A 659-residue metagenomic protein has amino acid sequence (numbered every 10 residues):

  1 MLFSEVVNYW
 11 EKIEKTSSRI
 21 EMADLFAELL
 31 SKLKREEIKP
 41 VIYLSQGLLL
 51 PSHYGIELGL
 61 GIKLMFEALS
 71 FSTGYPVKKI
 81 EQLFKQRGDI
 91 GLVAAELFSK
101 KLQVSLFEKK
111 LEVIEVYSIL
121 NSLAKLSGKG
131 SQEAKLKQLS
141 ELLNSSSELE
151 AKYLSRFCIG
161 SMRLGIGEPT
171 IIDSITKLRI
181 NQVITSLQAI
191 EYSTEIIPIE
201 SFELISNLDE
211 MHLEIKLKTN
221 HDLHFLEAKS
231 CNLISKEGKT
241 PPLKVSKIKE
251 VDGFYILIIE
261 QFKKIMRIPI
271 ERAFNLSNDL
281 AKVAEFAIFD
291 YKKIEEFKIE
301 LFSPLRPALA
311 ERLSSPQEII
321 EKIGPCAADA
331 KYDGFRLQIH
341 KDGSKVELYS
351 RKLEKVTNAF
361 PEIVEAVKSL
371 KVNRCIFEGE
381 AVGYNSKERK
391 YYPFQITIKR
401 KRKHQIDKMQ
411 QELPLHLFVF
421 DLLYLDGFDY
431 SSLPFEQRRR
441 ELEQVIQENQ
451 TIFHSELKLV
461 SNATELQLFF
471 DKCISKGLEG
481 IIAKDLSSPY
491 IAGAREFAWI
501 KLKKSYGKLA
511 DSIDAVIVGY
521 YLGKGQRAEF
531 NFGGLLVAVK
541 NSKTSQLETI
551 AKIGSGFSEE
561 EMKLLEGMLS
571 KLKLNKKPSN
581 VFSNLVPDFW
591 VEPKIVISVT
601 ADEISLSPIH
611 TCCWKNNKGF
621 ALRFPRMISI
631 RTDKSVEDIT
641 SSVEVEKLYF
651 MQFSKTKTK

Functional and structural regions predicted by a protein language model:
M1-Y392, I396-L459, S542-K552, V581-L585 (+2 more regions): N-terminal nucleic-acid-engaging modules of covalent nucleotidyltransferase systems
I175, T357, L547-F582, V591: A short-motif feature that recognizes glycine-rich, charge-decorated loops that bind or process nucleotide phosphates
E237-P242, G507-D514, W590-K594: Short coil-to-beta-strand transition motifs
G253, I446-I491: Metal-assisted phosphate- and nucleotidyl-transfer catalytic regions
A308-C326, Y332, L466-F469, L486-G525: Flexible, glycine/threonine-enriched loop-and-boundary segments that flank and lead into catalytic domains of large
H340-D342, A492-E496, D511, R527-G533 (+1 more regions): Short glycine/proline-enriched turns and hinge-like loops at secondary-structure junctions
L569-R623: C-terminal structured "cap/appendage" subdomains that terminate the fold
